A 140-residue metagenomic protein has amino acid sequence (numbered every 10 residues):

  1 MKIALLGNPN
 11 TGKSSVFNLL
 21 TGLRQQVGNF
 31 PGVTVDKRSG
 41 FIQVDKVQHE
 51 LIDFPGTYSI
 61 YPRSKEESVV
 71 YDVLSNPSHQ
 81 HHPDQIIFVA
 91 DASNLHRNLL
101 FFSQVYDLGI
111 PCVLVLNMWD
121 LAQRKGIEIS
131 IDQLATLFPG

Functional and structural regions predicted by a protein language model:
M1-K65, P77: Conserved G1/Walker A P-loop phosphate-binding module
I42-K46, V69-G140: Conserved C-terminal guanine-recognition region of P-loop GTPase G domains, centered on the G4
